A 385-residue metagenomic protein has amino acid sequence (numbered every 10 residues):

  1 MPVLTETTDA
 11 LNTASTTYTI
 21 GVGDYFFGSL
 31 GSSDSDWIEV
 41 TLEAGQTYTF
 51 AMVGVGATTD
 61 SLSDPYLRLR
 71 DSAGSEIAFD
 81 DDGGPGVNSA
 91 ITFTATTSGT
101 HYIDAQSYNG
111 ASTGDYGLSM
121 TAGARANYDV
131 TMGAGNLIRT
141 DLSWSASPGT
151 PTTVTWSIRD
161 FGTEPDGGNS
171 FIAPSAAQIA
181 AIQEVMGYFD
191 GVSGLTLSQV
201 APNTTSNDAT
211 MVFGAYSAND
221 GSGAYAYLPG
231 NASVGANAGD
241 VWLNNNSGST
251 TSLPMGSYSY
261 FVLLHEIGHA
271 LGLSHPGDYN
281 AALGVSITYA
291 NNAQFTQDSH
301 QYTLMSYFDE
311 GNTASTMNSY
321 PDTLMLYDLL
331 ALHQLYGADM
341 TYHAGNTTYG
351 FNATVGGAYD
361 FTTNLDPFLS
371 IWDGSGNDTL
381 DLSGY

Functional and structural regions predicted by a protein language model:
M1-G21: Predominantly extracellular/luminal regions of secreted and cell-surface proteins, especially disulfide-bonded
P2, A10, S119-Y385: Zinc-dependent metalloendopeptidases
T13, Y18-T19, G31, T41 (+10 more regions): Generic structural signal for beta-strand residues in well-ordered domains
A14, D34-D36, S89-A90, A176 (+1 more regions): Short, solvent-exposed loop/turn positions at domain surfaces that link secondary-structure elements or cap domain
T17-Y18, D24, G28-G31, S222-Y227: Glycine-centered structural positions embedded in regular secondary structure
T19-G21, D71-A73, G384: Short acidic-glycine loop/turn motifs at beta-strand connectors
D24-G117: Acidic, Ser/Thr/Pro-rich low-complexity intrinsically disordered segments
